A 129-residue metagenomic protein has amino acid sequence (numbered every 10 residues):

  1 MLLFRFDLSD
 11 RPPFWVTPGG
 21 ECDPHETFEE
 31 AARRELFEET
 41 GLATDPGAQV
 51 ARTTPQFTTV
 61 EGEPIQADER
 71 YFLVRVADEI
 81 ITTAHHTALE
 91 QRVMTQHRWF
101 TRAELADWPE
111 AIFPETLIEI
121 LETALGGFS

Functional and structural regions predicted by a protein language model:
M1-T17, T44: N-terminal strand-loop-strand
L3, V50, F100: Hydrophobic residues at beta-strand termini and immediately following loops that shape nucleotide-binding pockets
R5-F6, R34-E38, R98: Short, cationic motifs built from Arg/Lys/His that form the positively charged side of catalytic pockets
L8-S9, C22-D23, R52-P55: Short, catalytically relevant binding-site loops at active-site mouths
D10-P13, I80-S129: Nudix hydrolase/Nudix homology domain
R11-P13, P18, A51, D68-R70: A generic structural signal for short beta-strands and their flanking turns/coil linkers
T17-V50: The catalytic Nudix box helix
P55-H85, R98, I120: Active-site-adjacent beta-strand/loop module that shapes the phosphate/pyrophosphate-binding cleft
